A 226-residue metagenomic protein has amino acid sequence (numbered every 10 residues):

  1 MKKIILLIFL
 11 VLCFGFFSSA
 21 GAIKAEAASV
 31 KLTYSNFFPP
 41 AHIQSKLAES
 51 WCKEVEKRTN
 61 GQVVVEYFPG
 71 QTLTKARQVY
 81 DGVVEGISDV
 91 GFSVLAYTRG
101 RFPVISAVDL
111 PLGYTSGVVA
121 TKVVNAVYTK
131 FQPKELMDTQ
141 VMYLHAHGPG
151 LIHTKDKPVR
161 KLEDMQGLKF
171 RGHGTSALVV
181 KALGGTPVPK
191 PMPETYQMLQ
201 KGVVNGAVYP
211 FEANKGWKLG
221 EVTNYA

Functional and structural regions predicted by a protein language model:
M1-K31: Short, low-complexity disordered leader/linker segments with a strong preference for bacterial N-terminal type II
G15-F17, S35, T129: Compositionally biased, intrinsically disordered low-complexity regions enriched in proline and serine
E26-V118, K134-A226: N-terminal secretory/targeting leader peptides
K122-E135: Signature of the catalytic double-stranded beta-helix
